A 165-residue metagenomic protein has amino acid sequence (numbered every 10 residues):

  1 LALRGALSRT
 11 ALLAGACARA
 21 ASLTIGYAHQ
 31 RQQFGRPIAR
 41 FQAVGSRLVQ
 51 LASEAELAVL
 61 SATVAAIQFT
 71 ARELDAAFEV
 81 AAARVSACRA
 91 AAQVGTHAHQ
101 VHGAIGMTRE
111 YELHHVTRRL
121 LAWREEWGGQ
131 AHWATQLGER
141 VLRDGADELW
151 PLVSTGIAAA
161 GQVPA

Functional and structural regions predicted by a protein language model:
L3-A165: Alpha-helical interface subdomain recognition
